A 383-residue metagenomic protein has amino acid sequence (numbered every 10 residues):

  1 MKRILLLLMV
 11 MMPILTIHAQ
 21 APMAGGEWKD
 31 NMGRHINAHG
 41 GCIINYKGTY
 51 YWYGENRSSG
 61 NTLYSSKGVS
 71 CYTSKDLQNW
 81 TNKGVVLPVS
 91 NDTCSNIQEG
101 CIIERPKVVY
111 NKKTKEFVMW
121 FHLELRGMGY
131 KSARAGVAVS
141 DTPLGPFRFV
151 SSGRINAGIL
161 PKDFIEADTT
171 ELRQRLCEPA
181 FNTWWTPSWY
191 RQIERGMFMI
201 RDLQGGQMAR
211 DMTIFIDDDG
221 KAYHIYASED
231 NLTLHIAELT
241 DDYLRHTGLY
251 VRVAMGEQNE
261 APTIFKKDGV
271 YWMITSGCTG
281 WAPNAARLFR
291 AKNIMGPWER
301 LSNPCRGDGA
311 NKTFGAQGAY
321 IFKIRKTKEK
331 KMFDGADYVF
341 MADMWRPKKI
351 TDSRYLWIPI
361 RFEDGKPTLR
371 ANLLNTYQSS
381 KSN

Functional and structural regions predicted by a protein language model:
M1-A21: Bacterial Sec-dependent N-terminal signal peptides
A19-N383: Carbohydrate-active catalytic/glycan-binding domains of CAZyme proteins, especially the secreted or lumenal ectodomains
